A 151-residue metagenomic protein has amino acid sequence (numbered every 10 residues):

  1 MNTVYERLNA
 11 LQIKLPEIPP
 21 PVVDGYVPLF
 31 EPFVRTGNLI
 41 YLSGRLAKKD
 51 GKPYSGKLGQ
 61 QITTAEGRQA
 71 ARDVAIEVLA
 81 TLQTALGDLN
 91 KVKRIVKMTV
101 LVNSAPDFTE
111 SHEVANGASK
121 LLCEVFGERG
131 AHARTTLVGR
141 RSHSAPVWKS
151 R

Functional and structural regions predicted by a protein language model:
M1-I76, A80, T84-V96, S104-R151: N-terminal presequence-like segments and the immediate start of the first folded domain
